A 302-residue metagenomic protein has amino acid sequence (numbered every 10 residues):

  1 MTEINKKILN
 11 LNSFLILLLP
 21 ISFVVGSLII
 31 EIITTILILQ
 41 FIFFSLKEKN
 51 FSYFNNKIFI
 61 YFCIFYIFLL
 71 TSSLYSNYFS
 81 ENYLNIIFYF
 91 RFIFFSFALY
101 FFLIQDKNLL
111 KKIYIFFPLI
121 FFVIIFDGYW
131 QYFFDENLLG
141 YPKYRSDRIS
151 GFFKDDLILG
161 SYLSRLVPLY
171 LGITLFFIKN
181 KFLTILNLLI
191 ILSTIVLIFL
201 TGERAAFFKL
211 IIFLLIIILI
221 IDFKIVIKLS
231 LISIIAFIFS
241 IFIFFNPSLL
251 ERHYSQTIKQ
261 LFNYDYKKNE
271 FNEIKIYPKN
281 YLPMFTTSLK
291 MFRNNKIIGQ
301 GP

Functional and structural regions predicted by a protein language model:
M1-L84, F101-K111, I115, I173-I185 (+1 more regions): Transmembrane signal-anchor hairpin modules in multi-pass inner-membrane enzymes, especially those that act on
L17-L19, Y66, L70, F94 (+4 more regions): Alpha-helical transmembrane segments of multi-pass inner-membrane proteins
E31, F90-F92, N272-F285, K296-P302: Extracytoplasmic catalytic/substrate-binding loops of multi-pass membrane glycan-assembly enzymes
I33-F41, F88-R91, K209-L214, I232-S233: Hydrophobic core segments of alpha-helical transmembrane domains in multi-pass membrane proteins
L39-S45, F90-F97, I216-I221, S240: Alpha-helical transmembrane segments and their membrane-interface exit regions
S80-N82, N269-I274: Extracytoplasmic loops and strand-loop junctions of Gram-negative outer membrane beta-barrel proteins
E81-F88, S146-S150: Non-cytosolic membrane-interface motifs at loop->transmembrane helix junctions
F126, I221-F271, T286-N294, P302: A membrane-periplasm/extracellular boundary helix in multi-pass inner-membrane enzymes that assemble envelope glycans
